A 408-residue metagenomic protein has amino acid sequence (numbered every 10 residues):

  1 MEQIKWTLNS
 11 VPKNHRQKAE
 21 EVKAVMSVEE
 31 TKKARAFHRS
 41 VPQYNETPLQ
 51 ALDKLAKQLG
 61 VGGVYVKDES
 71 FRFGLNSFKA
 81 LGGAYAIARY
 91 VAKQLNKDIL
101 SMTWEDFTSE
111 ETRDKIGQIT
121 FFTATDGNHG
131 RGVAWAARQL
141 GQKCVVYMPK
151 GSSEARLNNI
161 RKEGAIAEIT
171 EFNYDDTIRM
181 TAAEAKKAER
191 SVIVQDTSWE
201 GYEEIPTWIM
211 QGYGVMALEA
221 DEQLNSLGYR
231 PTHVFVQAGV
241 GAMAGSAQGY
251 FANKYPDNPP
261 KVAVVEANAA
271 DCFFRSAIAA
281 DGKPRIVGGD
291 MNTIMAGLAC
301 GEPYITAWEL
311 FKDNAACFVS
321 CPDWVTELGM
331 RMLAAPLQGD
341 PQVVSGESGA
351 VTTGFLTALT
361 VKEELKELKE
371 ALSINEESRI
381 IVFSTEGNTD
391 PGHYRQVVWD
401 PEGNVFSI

Functional and structural regions predicted by a protein language model:
M1-I408: PLP-dependent amino-acid enzyme catalytic core
